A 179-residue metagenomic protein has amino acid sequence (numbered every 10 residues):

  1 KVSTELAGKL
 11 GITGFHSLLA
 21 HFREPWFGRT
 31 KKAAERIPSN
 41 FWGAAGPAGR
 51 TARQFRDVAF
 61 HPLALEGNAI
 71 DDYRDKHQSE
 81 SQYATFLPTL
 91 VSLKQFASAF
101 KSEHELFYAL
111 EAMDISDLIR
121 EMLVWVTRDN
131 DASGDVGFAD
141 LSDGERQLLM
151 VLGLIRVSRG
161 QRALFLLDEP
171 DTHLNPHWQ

Functional and structural regions predicted by a protein language model:
V2-R146, L152-L164: Extended helical coiled-coil dimerization/tether regions that scaffold and oligomerize large DNA-maintenance assemblies
D168-D171: Walker B catalytic acidic pair
N175-P176: Conserved D-loop-proximal element of ABC-family nucleotide-binding domains
Q179: Conserved Walker B catalytic segment
